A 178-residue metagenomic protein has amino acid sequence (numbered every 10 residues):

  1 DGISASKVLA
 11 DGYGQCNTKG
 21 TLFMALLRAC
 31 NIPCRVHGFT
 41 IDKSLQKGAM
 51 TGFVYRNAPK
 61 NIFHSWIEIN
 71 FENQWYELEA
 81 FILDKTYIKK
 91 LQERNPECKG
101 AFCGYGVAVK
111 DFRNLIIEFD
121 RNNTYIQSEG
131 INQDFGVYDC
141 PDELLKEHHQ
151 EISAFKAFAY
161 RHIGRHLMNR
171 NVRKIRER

Functional and structural regions predicted by a protein language model:
D1-A58, I62: Active-site neighborhood of thiol-dependent amide/isopeptide-bond enzymes
I41-R178: His-Asp-centered catalytic microenvironments across diverse enzyme cores, prominently the transglutaminase-like
